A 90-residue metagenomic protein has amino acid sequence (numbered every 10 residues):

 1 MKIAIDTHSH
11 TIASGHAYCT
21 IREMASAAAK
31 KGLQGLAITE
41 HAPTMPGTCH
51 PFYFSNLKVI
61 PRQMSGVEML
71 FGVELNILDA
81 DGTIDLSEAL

Functional and structural regions predicted by a protein language model:
M1-L90: A metal-dependent hydrolase metal-coordination microenvironment
